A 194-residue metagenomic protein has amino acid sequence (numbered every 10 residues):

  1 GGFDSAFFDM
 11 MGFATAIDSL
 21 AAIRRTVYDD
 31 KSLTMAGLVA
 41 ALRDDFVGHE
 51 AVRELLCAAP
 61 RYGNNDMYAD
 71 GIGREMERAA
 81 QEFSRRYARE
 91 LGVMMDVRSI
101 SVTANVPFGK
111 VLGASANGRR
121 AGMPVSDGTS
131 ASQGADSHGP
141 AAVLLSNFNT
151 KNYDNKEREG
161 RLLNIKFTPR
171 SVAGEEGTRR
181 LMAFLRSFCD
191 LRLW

Functional and structural regions predicted by a protein language model:
G1-W194: Acidic, glycine-enriched catalytic cores built around paired aspartates
